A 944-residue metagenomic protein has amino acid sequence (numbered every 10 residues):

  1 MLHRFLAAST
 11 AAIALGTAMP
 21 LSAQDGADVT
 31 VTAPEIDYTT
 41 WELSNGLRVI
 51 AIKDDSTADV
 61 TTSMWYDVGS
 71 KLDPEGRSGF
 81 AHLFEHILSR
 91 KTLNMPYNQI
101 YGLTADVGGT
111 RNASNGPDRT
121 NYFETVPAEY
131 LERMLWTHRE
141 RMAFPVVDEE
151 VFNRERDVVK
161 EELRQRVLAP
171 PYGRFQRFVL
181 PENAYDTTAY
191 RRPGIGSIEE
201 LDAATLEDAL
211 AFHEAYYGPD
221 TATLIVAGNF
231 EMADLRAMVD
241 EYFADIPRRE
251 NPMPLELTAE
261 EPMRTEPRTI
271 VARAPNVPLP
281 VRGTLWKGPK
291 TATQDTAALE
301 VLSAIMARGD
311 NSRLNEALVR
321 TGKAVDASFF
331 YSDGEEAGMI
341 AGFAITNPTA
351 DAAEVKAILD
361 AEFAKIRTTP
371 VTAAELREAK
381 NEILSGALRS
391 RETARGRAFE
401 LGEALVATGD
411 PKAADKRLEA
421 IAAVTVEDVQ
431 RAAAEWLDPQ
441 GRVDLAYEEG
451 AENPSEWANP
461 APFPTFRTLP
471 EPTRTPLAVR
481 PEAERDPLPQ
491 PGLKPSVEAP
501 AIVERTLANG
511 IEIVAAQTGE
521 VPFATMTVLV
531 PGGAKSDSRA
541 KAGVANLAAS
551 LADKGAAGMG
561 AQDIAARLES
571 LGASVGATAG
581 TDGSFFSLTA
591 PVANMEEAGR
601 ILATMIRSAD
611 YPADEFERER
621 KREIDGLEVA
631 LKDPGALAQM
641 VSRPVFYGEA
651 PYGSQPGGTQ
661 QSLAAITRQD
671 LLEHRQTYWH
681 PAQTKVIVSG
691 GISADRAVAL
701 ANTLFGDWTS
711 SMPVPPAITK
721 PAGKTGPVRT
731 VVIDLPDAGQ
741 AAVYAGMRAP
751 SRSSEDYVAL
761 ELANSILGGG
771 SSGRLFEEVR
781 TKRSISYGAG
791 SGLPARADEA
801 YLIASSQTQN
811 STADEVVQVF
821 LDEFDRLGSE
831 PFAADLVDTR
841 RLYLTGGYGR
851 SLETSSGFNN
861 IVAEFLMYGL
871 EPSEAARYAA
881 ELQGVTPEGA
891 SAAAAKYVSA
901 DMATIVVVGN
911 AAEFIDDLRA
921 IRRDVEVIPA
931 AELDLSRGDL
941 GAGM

Functional and structural regions predicted by a protein language model:
M1-A23: Gram-negative bacterial Sec-dependent N-terminal signal peptides
S22-V49, E231-A274, V281, L285 (+7 more regions): Proteolytic maturation boundary segments
I50-I52, T57-L83, Y97-M142, Y172-E199 (+16 more regions): M16 family metallopeptidases and their MPP-like homologs
E132-R133, M232-R236, Q294, A350-E354 (+5 more regions): Short, conserved charged micro-motifs
E140-E149, Y242-E250, D360-P370, M605-Y611 (+3 more regions): A common structural junction motif
R156, L210-Y242, G441-R442, Q639-M640 (+2 more regions): Non-catalytic, conformational "gating/processing" segments within enzyme and secreted inhibitor domains
K160-R166, T258-R273, A379-S390, A590-P591 (+4 more regions): Short, conserved secondary-structure transition motifs
